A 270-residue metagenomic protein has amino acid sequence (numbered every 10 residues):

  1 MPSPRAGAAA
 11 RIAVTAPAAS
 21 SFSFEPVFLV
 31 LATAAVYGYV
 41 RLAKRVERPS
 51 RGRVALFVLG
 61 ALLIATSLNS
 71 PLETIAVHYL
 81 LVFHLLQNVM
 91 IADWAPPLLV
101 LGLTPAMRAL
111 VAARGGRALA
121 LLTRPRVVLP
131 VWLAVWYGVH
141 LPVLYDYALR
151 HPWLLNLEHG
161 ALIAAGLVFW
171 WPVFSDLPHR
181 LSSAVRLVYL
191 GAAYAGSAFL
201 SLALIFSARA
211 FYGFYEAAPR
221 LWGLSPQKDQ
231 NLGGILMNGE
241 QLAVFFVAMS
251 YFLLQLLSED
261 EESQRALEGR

Functional and structural regions predicted by a protein language model:
R5-R270: Alpha-helical membrane segments of multi-pass proteins
